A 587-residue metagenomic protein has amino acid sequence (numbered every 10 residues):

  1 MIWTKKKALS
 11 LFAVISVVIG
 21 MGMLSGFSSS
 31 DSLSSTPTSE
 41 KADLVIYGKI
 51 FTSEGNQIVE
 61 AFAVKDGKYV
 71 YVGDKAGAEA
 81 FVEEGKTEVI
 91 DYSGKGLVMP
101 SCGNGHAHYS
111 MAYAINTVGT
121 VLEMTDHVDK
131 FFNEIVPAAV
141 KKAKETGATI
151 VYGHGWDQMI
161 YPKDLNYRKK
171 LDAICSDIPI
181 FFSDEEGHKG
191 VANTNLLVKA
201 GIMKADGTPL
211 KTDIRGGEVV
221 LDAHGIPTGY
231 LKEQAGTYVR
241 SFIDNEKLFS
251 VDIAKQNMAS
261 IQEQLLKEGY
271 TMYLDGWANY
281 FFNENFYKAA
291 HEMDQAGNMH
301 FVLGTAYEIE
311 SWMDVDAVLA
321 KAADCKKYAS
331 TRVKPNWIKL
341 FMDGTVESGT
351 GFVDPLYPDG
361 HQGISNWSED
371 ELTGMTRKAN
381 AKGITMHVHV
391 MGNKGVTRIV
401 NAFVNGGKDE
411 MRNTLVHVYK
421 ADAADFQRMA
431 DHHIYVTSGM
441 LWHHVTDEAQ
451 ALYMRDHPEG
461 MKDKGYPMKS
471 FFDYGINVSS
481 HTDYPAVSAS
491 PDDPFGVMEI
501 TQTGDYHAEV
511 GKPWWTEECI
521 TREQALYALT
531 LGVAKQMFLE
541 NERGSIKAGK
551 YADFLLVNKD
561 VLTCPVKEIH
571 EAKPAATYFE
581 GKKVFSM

Functional and structural regions predicted by a protein language model:
I2-W3, K7, M21, S29-K75 (+6 more regions): Active-site microenvironment of metallo-dependent hydrolases
F12-M23: Bacterial N-terminal signal peptides
F27, T36-Y47, E54-A320, L340-G395 (+3 more regions): Divalent metal-binding segments
M99-G105, V416-H417, S479-D483: Active-site neighborhood of phospho(di)ester-bond hydrolases with catalytic His/Asp-centered motifs
H108, S330-T350, I434-H444, T503: Non-cysteine beta-strand/loop elements that form the S-adenosyl-L-methionine
N193, G269, P335, G344 (+6 more regions): Conserved, mostly hydrophobic/aromatic
N298-K339, R412-Y419, A449-S479: Phosphate/diphosphate-binding loops
R377-M386, K394-N413, A423-Q427, S438-M440 (+2 more regions): His/Asp/Glu-enriched, well-ordered alpha-helical/loop segment that forms or immediately abuts the divalent-metal
